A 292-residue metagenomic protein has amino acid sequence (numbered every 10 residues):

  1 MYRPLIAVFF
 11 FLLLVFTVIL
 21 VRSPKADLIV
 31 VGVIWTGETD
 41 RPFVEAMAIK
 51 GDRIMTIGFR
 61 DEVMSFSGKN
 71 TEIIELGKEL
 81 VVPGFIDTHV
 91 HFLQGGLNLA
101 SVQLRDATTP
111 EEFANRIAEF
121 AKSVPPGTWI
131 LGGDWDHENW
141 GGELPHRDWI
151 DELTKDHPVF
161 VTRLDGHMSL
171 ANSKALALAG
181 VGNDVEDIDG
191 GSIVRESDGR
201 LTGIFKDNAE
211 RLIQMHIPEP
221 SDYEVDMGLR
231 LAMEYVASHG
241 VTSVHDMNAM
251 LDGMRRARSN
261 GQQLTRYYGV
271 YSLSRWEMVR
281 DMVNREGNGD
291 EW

Functional and structural regions predicted by a protein language model:
M1-P4: Positively charged n-region of N-terminal signal peptides that target proteins for export
I6-V18: Hydrophobic membrane-insertion alpha-helices, especially the h-region of bacterial N-terminal signal peptides
S23-V31, W35, T39-N284, D290: Divalent metal-binding segments
